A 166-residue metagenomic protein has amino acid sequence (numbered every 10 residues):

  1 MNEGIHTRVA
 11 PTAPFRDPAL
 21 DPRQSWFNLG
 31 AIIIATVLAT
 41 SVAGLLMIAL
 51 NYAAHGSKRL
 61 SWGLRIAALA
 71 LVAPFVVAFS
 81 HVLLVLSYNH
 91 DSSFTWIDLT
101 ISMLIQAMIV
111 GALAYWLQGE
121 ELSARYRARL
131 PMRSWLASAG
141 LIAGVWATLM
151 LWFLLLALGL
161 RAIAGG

Functional and structural regions predicted by a protein language model:
N2-D17, R59-G166: Transmembrane helix recognition focused on a "late"/terminal membrane span
P18-W26: Helix-boundary and loop/linker segments of multi-pass membrane transporters
P22, L50-Y52, E120-S123: Residue-level signal for functionally critical sites in structured catalytic/ligand-binding pockets
S25-N28, S57, S134: Helix N-cap and loop-to-helix transition residues
F27-N51: Hydrophobic, aromatic-rich membrane-embedded alpha-helical segments
Y52-R59: Juxtamembrane helix-boundary/capping and inter-helix hinge elements in multi-pass membrane proteins
